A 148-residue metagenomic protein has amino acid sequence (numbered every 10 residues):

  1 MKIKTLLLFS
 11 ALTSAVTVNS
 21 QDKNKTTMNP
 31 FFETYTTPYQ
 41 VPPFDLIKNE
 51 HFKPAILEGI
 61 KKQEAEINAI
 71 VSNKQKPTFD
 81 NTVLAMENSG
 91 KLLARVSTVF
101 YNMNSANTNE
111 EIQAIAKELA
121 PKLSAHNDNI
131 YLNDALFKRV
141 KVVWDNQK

Functional and structural regions predicted by a protein language model:
M1-N24: Bacterial Sec-dependent N-terminal signal peptides
S20-K148: Zn2+-dependent metallopeptidase catalytic domains
